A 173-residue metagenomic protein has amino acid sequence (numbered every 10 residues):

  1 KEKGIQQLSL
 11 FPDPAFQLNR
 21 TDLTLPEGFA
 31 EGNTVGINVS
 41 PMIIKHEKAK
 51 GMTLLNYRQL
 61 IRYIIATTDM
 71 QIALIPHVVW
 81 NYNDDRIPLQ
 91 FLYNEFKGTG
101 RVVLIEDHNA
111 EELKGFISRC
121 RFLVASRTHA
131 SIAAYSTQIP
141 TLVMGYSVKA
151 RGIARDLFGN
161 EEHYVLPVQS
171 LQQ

Functional and structural regions predicted by a protein language model:
K1-Q173: Active-site anion-handling motifs in enzyme catalytic cores
